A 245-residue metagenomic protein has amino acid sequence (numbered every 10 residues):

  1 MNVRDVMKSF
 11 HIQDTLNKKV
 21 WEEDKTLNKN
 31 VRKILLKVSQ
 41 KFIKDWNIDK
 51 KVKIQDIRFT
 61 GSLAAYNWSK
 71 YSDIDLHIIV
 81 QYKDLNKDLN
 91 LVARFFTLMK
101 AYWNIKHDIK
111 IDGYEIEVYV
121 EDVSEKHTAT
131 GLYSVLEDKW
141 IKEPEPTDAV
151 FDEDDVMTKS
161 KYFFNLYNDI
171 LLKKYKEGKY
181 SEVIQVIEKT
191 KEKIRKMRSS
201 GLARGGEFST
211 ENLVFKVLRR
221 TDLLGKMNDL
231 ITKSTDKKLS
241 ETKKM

Functional and structural regions predicted by a protein language model:
R4-S72, V80-M245: Catalytic core of pol beta-like nucleotidyltransferases
